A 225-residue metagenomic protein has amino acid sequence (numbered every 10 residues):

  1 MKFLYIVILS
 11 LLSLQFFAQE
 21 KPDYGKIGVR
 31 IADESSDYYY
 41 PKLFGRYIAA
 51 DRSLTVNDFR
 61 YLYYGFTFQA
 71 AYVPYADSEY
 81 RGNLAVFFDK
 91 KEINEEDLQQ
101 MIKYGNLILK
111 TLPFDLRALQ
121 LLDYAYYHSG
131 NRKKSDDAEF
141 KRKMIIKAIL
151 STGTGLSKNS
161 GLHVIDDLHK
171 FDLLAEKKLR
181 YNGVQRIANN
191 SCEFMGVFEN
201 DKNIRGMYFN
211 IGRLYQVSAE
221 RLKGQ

Functional and structural regions predicted by a protein language model:
M1-D23: Bacterial Sec-dependent N-terminal signal peptides
Q19-L98, N159-Q225: N-terminal alpha-helical interaction modules that lie
Y80, L119-L122: TPR repeat positional signature
D97, Y104-G105, A138-K141: Alpha-helical solenoid repeat scaffolds, predominantly canonical TPR units
L109-K110, K143: A conserved position within tetratricopeptide repeats
L116-R117, M144-K158: Boundary/linker segments of alpha-helical solenoid repeat arrays
Y127-L150: TPR/TPR-like (Sel1-like) alpha-helical repeat modules
